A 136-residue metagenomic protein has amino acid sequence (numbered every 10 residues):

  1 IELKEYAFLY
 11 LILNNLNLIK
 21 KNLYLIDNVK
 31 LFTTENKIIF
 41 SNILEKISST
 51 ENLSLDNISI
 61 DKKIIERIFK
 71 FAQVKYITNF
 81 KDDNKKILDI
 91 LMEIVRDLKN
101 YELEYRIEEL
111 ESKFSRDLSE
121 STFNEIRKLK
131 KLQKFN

Functional and structural regions predicted by a protein language model:
I1-T50, E104-I107: Non-catalytic protein-protein interaction segments used by genome-maintenance enzymes to assemble and couple activities
L44-N136: Bacterial replisome coupling helices
